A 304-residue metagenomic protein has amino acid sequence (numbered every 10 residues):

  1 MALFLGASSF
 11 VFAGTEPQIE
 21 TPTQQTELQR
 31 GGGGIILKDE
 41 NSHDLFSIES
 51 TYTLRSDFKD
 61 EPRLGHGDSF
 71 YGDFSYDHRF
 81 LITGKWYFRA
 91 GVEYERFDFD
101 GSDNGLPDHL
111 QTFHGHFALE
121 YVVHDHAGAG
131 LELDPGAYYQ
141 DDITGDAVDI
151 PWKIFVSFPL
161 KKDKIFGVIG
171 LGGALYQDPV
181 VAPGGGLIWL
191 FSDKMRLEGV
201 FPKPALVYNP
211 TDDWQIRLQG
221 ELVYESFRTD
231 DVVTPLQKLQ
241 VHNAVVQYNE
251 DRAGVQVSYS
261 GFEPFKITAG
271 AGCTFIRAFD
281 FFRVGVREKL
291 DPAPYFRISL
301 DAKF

Functional and structural regions predicted by a protein language model:
M1-S8: Bacterial N-terminal signal peptides
P17-D149, N243-R252, G285: Transmembrane beta-barrel domains of bacterial outer-membrane proteins
F46-L54, A90-R96, L131-A137, I169-G173 (+4 more regions): Transmembrane beta-barrel strands of outer-membrane/channel proteins
R63-D68, P107-H109, Q140-A147, G172-V181 (+1 more regions): Solvent-exposed loop/turn segments connecting transmembrane beta-strands in outer-membrane beta-barrel proteins
Y76-F80, L119-Y121, F158-L160, G173 (+7 more regions): Residue-level signature of outer-membrane beta-barrel architecture
I82-F88, D125-L131, D163-V168, K194-L197 (+3 more regions): Repeated loop/turn-to-beta-strand initiation elements of outer-membrane beta-barrel proteins
R96-G105, P202-G285, K289, P294: Outer-membrane beta-barrel translocator/channel fold
G185-W189, K194, V255-E263, K289-F304: Outer-membrane beta-barrel "beta-signal"
